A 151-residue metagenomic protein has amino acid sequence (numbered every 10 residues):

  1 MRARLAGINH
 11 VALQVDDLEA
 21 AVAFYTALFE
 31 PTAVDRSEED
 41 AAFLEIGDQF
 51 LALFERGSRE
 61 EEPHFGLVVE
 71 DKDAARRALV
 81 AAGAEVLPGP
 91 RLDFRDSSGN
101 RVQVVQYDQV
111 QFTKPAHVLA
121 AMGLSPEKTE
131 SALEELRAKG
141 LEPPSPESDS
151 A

Functional and structural regions predicted by a protein language model:
M1, V80-A151: Vicinal oxygen chelate
R2-A6, A12-L51: Core segments of cupin and vicinal oxygen chelate
I8-D16, L44-E45, R56-A82, V86 (+2 more regions): Vicinal oxygen chelate
Y25, E55-G57, L79, P115-H117: Short, flexible helix/strand-to-coil boundary loops that buttress conserved ligand/catalytic motifs in alpha/beta
E39, R56, V105-Y107: Residue-level structural signal for beta-strand termini and adjacent loop
L51-A52, V102: Short, isolated positions in well-ordered beta-strands
A52, R59-P63, V110-T113: A short local loop/turn or secondary-structure capping micro-motif enriched for an aromatic residue
